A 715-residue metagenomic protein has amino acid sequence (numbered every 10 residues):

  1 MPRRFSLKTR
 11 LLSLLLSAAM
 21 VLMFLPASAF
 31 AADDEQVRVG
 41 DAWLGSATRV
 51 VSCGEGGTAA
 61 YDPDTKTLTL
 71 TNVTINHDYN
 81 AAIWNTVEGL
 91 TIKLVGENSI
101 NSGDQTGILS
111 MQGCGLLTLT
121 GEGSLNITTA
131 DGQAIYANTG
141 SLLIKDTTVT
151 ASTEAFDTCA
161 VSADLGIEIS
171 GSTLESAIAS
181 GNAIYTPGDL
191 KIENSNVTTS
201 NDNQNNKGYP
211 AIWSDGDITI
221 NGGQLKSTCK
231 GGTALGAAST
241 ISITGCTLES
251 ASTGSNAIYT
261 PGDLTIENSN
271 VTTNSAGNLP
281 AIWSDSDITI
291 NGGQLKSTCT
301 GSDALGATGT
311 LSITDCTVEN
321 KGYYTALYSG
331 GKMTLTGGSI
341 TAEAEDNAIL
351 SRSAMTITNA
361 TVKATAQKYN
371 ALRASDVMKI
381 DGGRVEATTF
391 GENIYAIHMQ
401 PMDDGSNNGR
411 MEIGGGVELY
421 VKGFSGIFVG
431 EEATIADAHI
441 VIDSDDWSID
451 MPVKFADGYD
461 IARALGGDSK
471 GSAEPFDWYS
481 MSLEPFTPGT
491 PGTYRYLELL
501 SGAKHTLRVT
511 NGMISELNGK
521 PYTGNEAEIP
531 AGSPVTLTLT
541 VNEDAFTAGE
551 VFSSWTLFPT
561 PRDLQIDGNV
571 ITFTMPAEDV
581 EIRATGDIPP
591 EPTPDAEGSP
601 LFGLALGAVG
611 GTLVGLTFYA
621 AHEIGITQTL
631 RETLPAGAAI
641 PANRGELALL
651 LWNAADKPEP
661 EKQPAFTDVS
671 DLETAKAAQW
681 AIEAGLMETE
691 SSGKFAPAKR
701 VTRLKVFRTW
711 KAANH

Functional and structural regions predicted by a protein language model:
M1-L7: N-terminal secretory signal peptides that target proteins for export/translocation
L14-F24: Bacterial N-terminal signal peptides
L25, A29-A31, I588-K676, E683-L704 (+1 more regions): Feature responds to low-complexity, polar/acidic, surface-exposed segments characteristic of secreted/exported proteins
F30-K504: A composition-driven surface/loop motif
G57, Y79-A81, G103-L109, D131-G132 (+13 more regions): Short, recurring structural edge motifs at helix starts
G458-Y479, P534-G568: Surface-exposed interfaces of beta-sheet-rich extracellular modules
R495-V509, D567-A596, A677, T709: Conserved "repeat-terminator" motif of extracellular CCP/Sushi domains
E516-G549, M575-E578: Extracellular modular ligand-binding repeats in secreted and cell-surface proteins
